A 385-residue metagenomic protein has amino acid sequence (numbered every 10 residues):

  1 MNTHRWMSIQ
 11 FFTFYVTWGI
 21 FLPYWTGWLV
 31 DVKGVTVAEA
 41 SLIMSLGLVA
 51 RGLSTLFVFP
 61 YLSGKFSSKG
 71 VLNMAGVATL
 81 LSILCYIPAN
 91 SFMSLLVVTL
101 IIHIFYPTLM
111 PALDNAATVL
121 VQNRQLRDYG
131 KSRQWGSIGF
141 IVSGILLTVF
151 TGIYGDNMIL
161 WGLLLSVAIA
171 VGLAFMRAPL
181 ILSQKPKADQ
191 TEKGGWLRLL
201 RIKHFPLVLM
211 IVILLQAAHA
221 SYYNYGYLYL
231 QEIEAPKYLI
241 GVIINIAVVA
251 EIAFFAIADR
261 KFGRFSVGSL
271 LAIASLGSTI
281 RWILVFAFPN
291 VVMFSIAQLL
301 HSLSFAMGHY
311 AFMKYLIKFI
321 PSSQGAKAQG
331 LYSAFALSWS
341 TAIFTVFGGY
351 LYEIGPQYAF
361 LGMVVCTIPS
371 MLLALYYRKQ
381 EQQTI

Functional and structural regions predicted by a protein language model:
M1, R177-I211: Juxtamembrane intracellular "pre-TM" segments in multi-pass secondary transporters
M1-L48, G52, H204-I243: Helix-loop boundary and gating motifs at the non-cytosolic
F12, F92-M110, I213, M293-M307: Hydrophobic core of transmembrane alpha-helices in multi-pass small-molecule transporters, especially MFS/SLC-type
V49-F57, G139, S143-G144, I240-F262: Transmembrane alpha-helices of Major Facilitator/SLC transporters
L53-S67, T151, A253-S266, Y352: Helix-to-loop junctions at the C-terminal end of transmembrane segments in multipass secondary transporters
G70-L84, S269-L284: Structural signature of the two symmetry-related core transmembrane helices
P107-Q122, M307-P321: Intracellular juxtamembrane helix-capping segments at the cytosolic ends of symmetry-related transmembrane helices
M158-F175, Y358-Y377: Symmetry-related core transmembrane helices of the 12-TM Major Facilitator Superfamily/SLC fold
